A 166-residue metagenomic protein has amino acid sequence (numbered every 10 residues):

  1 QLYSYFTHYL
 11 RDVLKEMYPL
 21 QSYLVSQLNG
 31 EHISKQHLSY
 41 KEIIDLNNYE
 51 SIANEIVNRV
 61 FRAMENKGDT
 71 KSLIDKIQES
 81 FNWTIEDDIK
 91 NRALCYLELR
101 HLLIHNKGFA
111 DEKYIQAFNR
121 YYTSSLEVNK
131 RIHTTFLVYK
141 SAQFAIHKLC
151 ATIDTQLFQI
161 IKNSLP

Functional and structural regions predicted by a protein language model:
Q1-L99: Helix-loop junctions and short alpha-helical segments
R92, L99, H105-P166: Polyanionic, low-complexity intrinsically disordered segments
